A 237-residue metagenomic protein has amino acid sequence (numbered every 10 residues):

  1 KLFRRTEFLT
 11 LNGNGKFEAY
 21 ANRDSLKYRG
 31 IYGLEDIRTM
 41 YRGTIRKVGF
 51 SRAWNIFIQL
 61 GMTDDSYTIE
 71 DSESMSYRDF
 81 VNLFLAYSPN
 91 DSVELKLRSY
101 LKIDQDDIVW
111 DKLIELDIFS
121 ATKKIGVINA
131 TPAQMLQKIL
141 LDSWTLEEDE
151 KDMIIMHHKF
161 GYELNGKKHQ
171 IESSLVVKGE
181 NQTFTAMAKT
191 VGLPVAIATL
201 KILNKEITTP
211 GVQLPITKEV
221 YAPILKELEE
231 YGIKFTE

Functional and structural regions predicted by a protein language model:
K1-E237: C-terminal catalytic/substrate-binding lobe primarily of soluble NAD(P)-dependent oxidoreductases
